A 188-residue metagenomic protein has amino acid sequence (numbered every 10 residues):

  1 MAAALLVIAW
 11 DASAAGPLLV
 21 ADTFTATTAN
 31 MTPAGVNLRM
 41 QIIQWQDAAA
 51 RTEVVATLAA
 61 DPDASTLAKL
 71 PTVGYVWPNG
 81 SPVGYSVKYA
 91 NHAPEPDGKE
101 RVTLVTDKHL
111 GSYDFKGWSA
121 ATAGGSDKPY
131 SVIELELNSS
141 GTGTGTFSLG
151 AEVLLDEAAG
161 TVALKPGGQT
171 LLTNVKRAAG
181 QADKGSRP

Functional and structural regions predicted by a protein language model:
M1-I8: Bacterial N-terminal signal peptides
A9-A15: Boundary at the C-terminal end of the N-terminal hydrophobic targeting segment
A15-G98, V105-L110: N-terminal secretory signal peptides
G74, V83-P188: Mature extracytoplasmic/lumenal regions of exported proteins
